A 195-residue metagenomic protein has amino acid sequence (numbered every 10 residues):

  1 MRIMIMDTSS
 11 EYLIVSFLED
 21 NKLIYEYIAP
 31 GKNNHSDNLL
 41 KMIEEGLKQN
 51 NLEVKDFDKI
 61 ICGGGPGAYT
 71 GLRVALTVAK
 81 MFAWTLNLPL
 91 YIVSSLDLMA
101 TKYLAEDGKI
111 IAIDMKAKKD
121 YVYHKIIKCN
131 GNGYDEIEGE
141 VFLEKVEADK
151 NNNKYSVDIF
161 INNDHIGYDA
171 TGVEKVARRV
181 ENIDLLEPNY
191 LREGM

Functional and structural regions predicted by a protein language model:
M1-C62, F142: N-terminal beta-alpha supersecondary unit
M1-K22, Y91-M195: Oxyanion-binding and handling regions
K32-H35, A68, D120, I166: Alpha-helix N-cap/loop-to-helix initiation residues
S36, L40, A75, A79 (+2 more regions): A general structural signal for well-ordered alpha-helical segments in protein cores
I43, A79, A100: Generic structural marker for isolated residues within well-ordered, non-membrane alpha-helices of soluble domains
Q49, T85, K102-E106: Alpha-helix C-cap/termination motif
K59-S95: DPxDG-like acidic metal-binding loop motif
